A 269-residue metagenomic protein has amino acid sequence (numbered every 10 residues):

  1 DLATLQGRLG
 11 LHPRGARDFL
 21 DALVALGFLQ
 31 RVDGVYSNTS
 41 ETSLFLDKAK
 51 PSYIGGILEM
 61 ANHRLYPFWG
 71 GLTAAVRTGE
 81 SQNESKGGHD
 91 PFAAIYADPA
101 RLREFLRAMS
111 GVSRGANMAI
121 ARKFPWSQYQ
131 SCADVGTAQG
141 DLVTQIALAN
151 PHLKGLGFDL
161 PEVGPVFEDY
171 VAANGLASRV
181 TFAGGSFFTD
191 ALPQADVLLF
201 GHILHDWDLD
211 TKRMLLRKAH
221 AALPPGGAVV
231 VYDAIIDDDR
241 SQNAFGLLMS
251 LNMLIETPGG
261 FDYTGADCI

Functional and structural regions predicted by a protein language model:
D1-A25, Q30-R31, W126-I269: Alpha-helical subdomain
R8, R14-S131: Conserved Class I S-adenosyl-L-methionine-dependent methyltransferase catalytic core
